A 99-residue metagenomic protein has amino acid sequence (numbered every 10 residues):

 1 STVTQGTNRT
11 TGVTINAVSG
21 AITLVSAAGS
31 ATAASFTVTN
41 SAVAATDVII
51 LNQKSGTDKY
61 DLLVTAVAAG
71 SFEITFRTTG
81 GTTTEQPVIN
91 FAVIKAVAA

Functional and structural regions predicted by a protein language model:
S1-D47, K54, Y60, A66-A99: Extracellular receptor-binding modules and their adjoining Ser/Thr/Gly/Asp/Asn-rich linkers
